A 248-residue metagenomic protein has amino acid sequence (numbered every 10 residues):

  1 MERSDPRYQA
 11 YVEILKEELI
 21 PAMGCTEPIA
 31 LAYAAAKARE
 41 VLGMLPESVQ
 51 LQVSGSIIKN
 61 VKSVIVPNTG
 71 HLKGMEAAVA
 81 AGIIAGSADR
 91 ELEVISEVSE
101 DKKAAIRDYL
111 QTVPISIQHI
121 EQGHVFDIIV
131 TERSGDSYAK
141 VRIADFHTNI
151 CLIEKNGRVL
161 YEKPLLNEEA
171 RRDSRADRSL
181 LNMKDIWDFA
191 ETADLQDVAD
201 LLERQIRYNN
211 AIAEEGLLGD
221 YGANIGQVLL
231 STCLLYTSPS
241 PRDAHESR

Functional and structural regions predicted by a protein language model:
P6-E13, G43-I57: N-terminal glycine-rich anion-binding loops that anchor highly charged ligand groups
A10-M23, D185-F189: Generic N-terminal amphipathic, Lys/Arg-enriched alpha-helix
K16-G24, A34, Q52, V61-V66: Short glycine-rich or small-residue beta-strand-to-loop segments that form or flank ligand, phosphate, metal/Fe-S
P28-M44: Alpha-helical support elements that line or immediately flank enzyme active sites and cofactor-binding pockets
E47-Q205: Catalytic-core signal marking the mid-to-C-terminal active-site face
W187-L230, L234: Active-site pocket-lining segments that scaffold enzyme catalytic pockets across diverse folds
Y236-P241: Conserved small/polar residues in nucleotide/adenosyl-binding loops
A244-S247: N-terminal low-complexity segments that are often proline-rich with Ser/Thr-Pro
